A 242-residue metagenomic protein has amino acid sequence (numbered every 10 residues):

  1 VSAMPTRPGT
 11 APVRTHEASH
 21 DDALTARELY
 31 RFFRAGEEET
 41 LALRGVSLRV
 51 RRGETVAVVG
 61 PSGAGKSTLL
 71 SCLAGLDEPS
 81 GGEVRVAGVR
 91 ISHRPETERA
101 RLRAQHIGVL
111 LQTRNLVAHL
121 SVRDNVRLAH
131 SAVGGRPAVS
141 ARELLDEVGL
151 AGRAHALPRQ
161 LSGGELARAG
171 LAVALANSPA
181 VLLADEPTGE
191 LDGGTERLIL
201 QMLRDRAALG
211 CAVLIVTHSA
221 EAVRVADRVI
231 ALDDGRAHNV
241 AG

Functional and structural regions predicted by a protein language model:
R34-G36, R127-V139, E147: ABC-type ATPase nucleotide-binding domains, specifically the catalytic core motifs of the NBD
E37-T40, I91-G108, A208: ABC ATPase NBD coupling module
A74: Helix-to-loop junction immediately C-terminal to a conserved catalytic motif
G82-R90: Conserved ABC transporter NBD signature motif
A156, N177, L209: Conserved signature/switch motifs of ABC ATPase nucleotide-binding domains
L157-L161, E165: Conserved ABC ATPase signature
L182-D185: Catalytic Walker B motif of ABC-type/P-loop ATPase nucleotide-binding domains
